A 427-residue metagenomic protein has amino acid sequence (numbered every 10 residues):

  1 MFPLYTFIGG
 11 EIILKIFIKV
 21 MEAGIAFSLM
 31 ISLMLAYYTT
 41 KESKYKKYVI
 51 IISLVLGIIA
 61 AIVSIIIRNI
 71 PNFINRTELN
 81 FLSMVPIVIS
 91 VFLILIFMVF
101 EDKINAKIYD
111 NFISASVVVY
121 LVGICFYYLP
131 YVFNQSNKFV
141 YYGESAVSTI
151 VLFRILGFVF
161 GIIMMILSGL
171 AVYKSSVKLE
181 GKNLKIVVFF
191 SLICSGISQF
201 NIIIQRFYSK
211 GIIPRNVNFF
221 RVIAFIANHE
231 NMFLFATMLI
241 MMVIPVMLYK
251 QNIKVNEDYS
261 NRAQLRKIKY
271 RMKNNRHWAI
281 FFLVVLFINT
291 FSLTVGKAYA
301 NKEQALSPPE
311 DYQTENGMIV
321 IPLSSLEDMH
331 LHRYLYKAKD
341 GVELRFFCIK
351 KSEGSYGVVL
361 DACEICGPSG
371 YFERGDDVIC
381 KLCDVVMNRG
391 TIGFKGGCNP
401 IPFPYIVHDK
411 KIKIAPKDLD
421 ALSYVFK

Functional and structural regions predicted by a protein language model:
F2, T6-I12, N72-R76, F133-T149 (+2 more regions): Membrane-interfacial interhelical loops
Y5-M30: Hydrophobic transmembrane alpha-helical segments in integral membrane proteins
E22-L33, S83-F100, R154-A171, F233-K250: Hydrophobic cores of alpha-helical transmembrane segments in multi-pass inner/ER membrane proteins, independent
V49-P71, V122-L129: A generic, lipid-embedded transmembrane alpha helix
I186-N261: Membrane-embedded alpha-helical segments of integral membrane proteins
A263-K302: Internal/C-terminal transmembrane anchor helices
S292-Y356: Membrane-interface segments at or immediately adjacent to transmembrane helices that form the boundary between
S352-P416: Rieske [2Fe-2S] iron-sulfur-binding domain
